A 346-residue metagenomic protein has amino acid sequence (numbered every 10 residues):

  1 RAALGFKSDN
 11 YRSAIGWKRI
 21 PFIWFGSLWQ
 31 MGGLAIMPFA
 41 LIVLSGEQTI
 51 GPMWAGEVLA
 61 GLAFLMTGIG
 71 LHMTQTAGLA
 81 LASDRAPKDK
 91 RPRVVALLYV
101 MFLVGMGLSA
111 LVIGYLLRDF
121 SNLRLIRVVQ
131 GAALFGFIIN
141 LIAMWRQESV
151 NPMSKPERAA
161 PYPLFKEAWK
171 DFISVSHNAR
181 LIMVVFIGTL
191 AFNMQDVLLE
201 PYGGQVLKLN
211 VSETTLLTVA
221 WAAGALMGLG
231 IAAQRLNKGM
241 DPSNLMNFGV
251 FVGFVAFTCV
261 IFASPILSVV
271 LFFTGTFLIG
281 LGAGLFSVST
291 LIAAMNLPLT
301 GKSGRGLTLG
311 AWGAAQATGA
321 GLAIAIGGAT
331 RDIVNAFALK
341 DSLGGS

Functional and structural regions predicted by a protein language model:
R1, F102, A132, L216-A225 (+2 more regions): Transmembrane alpha-helical segments of major facilitator superfamily
A2-G16, L117, M227-N244: Helix-to-loop junctions at the C-terminal end of transmembrane segments in multipass secondary transporters
I23-W54, F251-L267: C-terminal ends and interior cores of transmembrane alpha-helices in multi-pass membrane transporters/permeases
G46-E47, G51-L65, M73-T74, G78-L79 (+3 more regions): Intracellular loop-helix junctions on the cytosolic face of multi-pass helical membrane proteins
M73-A86, L285-G301: Intracellular juxtamembrane helix-capping segments at the cytosolic ends of symmetry-related transmembrane helices
V197-T214: Short amphipathic helix-loop junctions that connect adjacent transmembrane helices in Major Facilitator Superfamily/SLC
N244-T290: C-terminal transmembrane helical hairpin of 12-TM major facilitator-type secondary transporters
S303-V334: A late C-terminal transmembrane helix in Major Facilitator Superfamily
